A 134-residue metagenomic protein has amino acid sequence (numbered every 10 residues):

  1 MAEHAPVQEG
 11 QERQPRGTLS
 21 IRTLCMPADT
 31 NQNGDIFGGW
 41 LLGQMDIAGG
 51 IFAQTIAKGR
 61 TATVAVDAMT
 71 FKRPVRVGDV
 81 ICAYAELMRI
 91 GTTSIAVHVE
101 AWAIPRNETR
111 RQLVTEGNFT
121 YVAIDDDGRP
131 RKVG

Functional and structural regions predicted by a protein language model:
A2-A65, V122-G134: Hot-dog-fold acyl-thioester-processing enzymes
E3-H4, P15-I21, R76-V77, M88-G134: HotDog/MaoC-like acyl-thioester-processing domains
R16, I36, G50-Y84, M88-I90 (+2 more regions): Hydrophobic beta-strand-centered segment that forms part of the acyl-chain substrate-binding groove
C25-D29, V66-R73, A103-P105: Short, well-ordered turn and helix-capping elements at secondary-structure junctions
